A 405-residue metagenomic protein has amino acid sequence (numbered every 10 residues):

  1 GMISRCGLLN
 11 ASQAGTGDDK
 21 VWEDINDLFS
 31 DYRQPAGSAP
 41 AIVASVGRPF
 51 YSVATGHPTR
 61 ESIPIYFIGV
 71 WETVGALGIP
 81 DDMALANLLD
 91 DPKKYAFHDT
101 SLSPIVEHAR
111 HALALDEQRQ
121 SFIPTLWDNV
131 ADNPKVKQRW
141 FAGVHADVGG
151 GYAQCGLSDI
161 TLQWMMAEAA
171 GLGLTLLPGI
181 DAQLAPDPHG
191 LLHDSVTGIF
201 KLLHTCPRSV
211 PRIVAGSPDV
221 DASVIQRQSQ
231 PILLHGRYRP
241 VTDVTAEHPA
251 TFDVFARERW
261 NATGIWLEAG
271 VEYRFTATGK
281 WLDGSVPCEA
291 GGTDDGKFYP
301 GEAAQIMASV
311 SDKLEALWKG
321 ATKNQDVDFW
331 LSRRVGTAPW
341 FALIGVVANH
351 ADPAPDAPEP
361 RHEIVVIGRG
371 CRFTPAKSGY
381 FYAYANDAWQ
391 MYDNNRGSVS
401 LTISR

Functional and structural regions predicted by a protein language model:
G1-E268, R274, P300: Active-site- or binding-pocket-proximal scaffold segments within functional domains
D221-R405: Acidic, Ser/Thr/Pro
